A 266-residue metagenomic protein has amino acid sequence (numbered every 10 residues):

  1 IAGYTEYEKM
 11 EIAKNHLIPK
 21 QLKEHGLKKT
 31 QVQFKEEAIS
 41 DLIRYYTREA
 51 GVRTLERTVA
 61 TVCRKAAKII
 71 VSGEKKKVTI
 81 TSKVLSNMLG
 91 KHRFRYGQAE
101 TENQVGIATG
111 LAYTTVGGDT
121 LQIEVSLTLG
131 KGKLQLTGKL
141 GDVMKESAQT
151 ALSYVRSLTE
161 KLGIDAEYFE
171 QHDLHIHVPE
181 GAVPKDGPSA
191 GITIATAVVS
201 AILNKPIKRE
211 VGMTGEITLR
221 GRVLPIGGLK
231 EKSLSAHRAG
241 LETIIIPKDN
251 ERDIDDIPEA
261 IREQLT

Functional and structural regions predicted by a protein language model:
A2-A60, K65-V78, L158-E167, Q171 (+1 more regions): Conserved C-terminal "switch" segment of AAA+ ATPases
Y4, H16, Y46, F94 (+3 more regions): Aromatic side chains
Q21, L85, V198-V199: Broad structural signal for hydrophobic residues in well-ordered alpha-helices, predominantly aliphatic
K35-L127, K131-L140: Conserved catalytic-core segments of large NTP-driven translation/proteostasis enzymes
Q98, Q104-T109, G117-T266: Peripheral, non-AAA+ core regions of ATP-driven protein-machinery
